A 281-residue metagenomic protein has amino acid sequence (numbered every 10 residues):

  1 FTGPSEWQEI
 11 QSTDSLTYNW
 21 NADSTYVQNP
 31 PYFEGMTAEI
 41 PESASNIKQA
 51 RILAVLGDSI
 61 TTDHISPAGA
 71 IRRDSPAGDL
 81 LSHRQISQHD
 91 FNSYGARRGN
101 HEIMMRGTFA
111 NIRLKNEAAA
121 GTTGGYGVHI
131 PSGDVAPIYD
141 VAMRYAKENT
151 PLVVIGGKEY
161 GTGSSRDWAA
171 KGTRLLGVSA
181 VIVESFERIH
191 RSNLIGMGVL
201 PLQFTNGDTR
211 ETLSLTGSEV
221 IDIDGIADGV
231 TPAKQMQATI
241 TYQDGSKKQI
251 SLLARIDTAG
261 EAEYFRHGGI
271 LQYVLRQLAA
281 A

Functional and structural regions predicted by a protein language model:
F1-A281: Fe-S-dependent hydro-lyases/dehydratases of central metabolism
